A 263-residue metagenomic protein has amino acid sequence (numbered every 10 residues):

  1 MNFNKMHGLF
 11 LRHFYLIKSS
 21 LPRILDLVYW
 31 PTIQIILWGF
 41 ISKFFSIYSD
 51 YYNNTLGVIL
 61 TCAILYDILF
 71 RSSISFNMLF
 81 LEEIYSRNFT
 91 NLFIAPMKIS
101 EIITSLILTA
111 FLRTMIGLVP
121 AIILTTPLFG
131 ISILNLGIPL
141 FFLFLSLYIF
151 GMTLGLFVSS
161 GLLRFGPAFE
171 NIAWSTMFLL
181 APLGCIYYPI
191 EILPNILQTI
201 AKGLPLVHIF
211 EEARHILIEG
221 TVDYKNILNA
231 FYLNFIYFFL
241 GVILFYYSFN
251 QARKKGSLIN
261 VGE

Functional and structural regions predicted by a protein language model:
M1-E263: Hydrophobic transmembrane alpha-helices and immediately adjacent juxtamembrane helices of multi-pass inner-membrane
